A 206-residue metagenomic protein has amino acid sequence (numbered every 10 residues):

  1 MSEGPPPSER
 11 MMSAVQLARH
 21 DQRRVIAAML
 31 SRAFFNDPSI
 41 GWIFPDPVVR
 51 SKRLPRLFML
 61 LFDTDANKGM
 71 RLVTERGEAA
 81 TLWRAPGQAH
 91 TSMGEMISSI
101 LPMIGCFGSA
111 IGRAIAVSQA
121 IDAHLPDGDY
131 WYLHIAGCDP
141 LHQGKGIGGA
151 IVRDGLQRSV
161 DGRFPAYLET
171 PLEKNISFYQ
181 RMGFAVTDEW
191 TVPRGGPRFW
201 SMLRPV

Functional and structural regions predicted by a protein language model:
A14-A28, R32, N36: A short beta-loop-alpha structural element at the N-terminal edge of CoA-dependent acyl/N-acetyltransferase catalytic
A28-P47, L61: Helix-loop element at the rim of GNAT/NAT acetyltransferase active sites that forms part of the acceptor-substrate
P47-M70: Active-site rim helix/loop that mediates acceptor-substrate recognition in acyltransferases
D63-W83, D139: Conserved beta-hairpin
A80-G137, L141-Q143, P193-P197: Conserved acyl-donor/pantetheine-binding loop and adjacent beta-alpha core of acyl/acetyltransferases and related
D129-Y132, R158-P171: Conserved GNAT acetyl-CoA-binding A-motif
G144-Q157: Conserved acetyl-CoA-binding loop-helix of GNAT-fold acetyltransferases
G149, D161-R163, L172-E189, G195: Conserved active-site alpha-helix within GNAT-family acetyltransferase domains
